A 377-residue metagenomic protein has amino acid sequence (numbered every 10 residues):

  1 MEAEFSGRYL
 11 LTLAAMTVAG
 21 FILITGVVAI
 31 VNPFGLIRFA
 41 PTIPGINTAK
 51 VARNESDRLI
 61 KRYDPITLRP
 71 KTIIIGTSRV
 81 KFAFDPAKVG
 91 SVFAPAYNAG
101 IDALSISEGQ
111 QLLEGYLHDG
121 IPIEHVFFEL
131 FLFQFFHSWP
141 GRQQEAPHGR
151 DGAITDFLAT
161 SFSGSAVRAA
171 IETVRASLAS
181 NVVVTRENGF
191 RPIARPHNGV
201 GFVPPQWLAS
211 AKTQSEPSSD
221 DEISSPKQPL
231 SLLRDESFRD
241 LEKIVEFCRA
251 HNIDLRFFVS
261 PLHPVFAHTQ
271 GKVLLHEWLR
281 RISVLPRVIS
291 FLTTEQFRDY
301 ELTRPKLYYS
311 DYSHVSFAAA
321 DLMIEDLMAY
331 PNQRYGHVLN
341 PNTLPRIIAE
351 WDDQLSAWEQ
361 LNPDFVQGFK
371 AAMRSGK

Functional and structural regions predicted by a protein language model:
M1-Y9: N-terminal Lys/Arg-rich, disordered targeting/topogenic segments
T12-N32: Hydrophobic membrane-insertion alpha-helices, especially the h-region of bacterial N-terminal signal peptides
V31-S56: Alpha-helical transmembrane signal-anchor/signal-peptide segments
N47-I74: Short extracytoplasmic
L68-S161: Membrane-embedded segments
L130, W139, Q143-H251, Y335 (+1 more regions): Secreted/periplasmic serine-hydrolase-like ester/acetyl group-modifying domain
T213-R304: Flexible, glycine-rich surface segments
T269-K377: C-terminal regions of proteins
